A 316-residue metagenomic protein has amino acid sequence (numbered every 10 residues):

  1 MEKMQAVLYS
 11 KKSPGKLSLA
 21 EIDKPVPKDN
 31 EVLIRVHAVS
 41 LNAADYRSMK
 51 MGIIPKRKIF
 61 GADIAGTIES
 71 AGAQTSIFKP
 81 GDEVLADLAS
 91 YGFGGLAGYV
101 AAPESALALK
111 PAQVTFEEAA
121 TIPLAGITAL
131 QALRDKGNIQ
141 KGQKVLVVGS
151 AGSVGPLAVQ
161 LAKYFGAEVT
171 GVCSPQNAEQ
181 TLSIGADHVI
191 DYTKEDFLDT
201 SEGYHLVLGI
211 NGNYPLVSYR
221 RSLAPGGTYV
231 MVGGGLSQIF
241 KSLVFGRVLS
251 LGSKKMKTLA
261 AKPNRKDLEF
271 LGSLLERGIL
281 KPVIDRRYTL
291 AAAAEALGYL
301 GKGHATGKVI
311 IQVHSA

Functional and structural regions predicted by a protein language model:
E2, N264-A316: C-terminal hydrophobic helical "lid"/dimerization subdomain of Rossmann-like NAD(P)H-dependent oxidoreductases
D23-S40, M49-Y91, I210: Glycine-rich beta-strand-centered segment in the early N-terminal region that forms part of a ligand/cofactor-binding
E83, K144, G227-T228: Short glycine-centered segments of the SAM/dcSAM-binding site in methyltransferase folds
D87-G149: NAD(P)H dinucleotide-binding glycine-rich loop of Rossmann-like/cofactor-binding domains, especially the beta1-alpha1
G126-I127, G149-P156, G212: Glycine-rich NAD(P) Rossmann-fold beta1-alpha1 loop
V147, K163-S218: Adenosine-nucleotide cofactor-binding segment
N213-R277, V313-A316: Glycine-rich phosphate-binding loop and adjacent beta-alpha segment of Rossmann(oid) nucleotide-cofactor-binding
